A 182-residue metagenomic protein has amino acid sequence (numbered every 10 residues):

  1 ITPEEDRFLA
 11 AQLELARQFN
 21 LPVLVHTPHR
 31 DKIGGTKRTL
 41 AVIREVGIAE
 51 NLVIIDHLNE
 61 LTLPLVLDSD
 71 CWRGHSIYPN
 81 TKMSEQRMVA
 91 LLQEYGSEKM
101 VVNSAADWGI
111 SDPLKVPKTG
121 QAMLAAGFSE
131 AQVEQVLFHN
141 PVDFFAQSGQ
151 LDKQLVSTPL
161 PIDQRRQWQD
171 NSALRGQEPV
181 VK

Functional and structural regions predicted by a protein language model:
I1-L61: Divalent metal-binding pocket/active-site signature
A16, R73, A105, V133 (+1 more regions): Divalent metal-coordination and catalytic microenvironments
F19-P22, I43-E50, L67-G74, Y95-K99: Glycine-enriched alpha-helix->loop->beta-strand junction motifs that scaffold or abut catalytic
P28-R30, L58-L61, S76-N80, A105-G109: Active-site beta-loop-alpha junctions enriched in small/polar residues
R30, S97-P113, V133: Short acidic/histidine-rich active-site segments
L61-T62, R87: Short acidic active-site motifs
S84-Q93: A short, acidic, amphipathic alpha-helical segment used as a generic capping/interface helix at domain edges
P117-K182: Mid-to-C-terminal alpha-helical segments outside catalytic/metal-binding sites
